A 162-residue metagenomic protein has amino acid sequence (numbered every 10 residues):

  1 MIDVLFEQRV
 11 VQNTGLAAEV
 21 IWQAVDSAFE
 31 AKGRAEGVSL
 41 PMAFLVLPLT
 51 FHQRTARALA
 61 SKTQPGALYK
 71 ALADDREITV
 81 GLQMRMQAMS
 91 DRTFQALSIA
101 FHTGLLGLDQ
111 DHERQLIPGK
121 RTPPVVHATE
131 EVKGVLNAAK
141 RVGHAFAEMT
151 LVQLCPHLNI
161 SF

Functional and structural regions predicted by a protein language model:
I2-T50: Long, hydrophobic N-terminal alpha-helical segment
A24-A28, L49-Q53, A100, F146-M149: Generic structural signal for hydrophobic core residues of well-folded globular domains
E36-Y69, D75-R76: Short, well-structured hydrophobic secondary-structure segments
Y69-D91: Helix-adjacent hinge/juxtasegments
F94-G107: Basic amphipathic alpha-helical segments that dock to polyanions
E113-P118: Minor-groove-contacting beta-hairpin "wing" of winged helix-turn-helix DNA-binding domains
R121-F162: Glycine-rich, aromatic-bearing surface loops/beta-hairpins
